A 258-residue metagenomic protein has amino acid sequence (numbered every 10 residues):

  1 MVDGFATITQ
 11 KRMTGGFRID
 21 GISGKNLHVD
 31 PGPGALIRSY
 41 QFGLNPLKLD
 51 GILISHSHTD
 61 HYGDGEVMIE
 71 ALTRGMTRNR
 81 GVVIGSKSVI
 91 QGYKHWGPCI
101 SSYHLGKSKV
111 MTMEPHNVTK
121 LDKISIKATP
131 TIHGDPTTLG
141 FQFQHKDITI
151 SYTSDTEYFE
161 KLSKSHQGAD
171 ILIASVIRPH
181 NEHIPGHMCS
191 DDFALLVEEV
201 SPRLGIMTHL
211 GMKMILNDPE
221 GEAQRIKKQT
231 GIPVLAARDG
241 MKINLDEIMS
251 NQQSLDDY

Functional and structural regions predicted by a protein language model:
M1-F42, T138-S154, I171: Conserved beta-strand hairpin/beta-sheet module of binuclear metal-dependent hydrolase folds, prominently
H28-G32, D50-D60, S86, I150-T156 (+3 more regions): Active-site neighborhood of phospho(di)ester-bond hydrolases with catalytic His/Asp-centered motifs
P33-I84, D170-L172: Active-site metal-binding motif and surrounding structural segment of the metallo-beta-lactamase
I37, Y62, Y93, E182 (+1 more regions): Glycine/Thr-rich phosphate-binding loops of Rossmann-like dinucleotide-binding domains
L44-L47, L105, D122-I124, Q167 (+1 more regions): Structured loop/turn residues at beta-strand edges in well-structured enzyme cores
R78-T138, H145-K146, D246, L255: Metallo-beta-lactamase
Y158-I243: Cap/insert and terminal regions of metallo-dependent hydrolase folds
A236-Y258: Binuclear metal-dependent phosphoesterase catalytic core
